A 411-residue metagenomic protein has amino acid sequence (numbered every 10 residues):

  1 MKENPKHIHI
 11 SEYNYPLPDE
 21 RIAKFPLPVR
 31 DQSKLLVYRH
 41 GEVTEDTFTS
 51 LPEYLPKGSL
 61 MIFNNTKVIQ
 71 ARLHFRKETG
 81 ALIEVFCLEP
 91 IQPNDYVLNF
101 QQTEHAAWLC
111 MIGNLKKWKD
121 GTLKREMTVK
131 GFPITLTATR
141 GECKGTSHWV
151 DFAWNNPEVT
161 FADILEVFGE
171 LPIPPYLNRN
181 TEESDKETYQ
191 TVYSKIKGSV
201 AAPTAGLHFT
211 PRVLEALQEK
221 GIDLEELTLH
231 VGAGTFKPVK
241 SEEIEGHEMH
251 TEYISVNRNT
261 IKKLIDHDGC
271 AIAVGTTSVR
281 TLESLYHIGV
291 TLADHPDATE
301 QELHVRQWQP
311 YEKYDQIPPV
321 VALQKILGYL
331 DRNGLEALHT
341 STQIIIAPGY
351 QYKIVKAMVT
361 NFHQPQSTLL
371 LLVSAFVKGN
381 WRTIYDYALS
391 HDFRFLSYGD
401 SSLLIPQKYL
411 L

Functional and structural regions predicted by a protein language model:
M1-L411: Surface-exposed, charge/polar-rich loops and edge strands
